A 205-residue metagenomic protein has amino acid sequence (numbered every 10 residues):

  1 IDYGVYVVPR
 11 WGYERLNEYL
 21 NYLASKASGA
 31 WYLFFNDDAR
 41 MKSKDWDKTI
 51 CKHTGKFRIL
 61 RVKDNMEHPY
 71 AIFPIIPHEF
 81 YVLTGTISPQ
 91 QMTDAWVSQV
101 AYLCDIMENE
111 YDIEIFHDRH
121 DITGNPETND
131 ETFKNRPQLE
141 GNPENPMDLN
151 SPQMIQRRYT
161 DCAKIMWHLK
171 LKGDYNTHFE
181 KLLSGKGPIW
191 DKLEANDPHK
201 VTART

Functional and structural regions predicted by a protein language model:
I1-W11: Acidic donor-binding segment of Leloir-type glycosyltransferases
R10-E18: Conserved active-site histidine-acidic residue motif and adjacent donor-binding/catalytic loop of glycosyltransferases
N17-N21, K44, A95: Membrane-embedded glycan transfer/ligation machinery that uses polyprenyl lipid-linked sugar donors/oligosaccharides
E18-W31: Active-site nucleotide-sugar/metal-binding loop of Leloir-type enzymes
G29-R40: Short beta-strand-to-loop acidic/aromatic patch adjacent to the donor-nucleotide binding site
A39-F73: Conserved donor NDP-sugar-binding/catalytic core segment of glycosyltransferases
I76-T93, V100-E110: Aromatic-glycine-rich donor-binding/catalytic loop that engages nucleotide-sugar donors across glycosyltransferases
A95-T205: C-terminal catalytic/acceptor-binding lobe
